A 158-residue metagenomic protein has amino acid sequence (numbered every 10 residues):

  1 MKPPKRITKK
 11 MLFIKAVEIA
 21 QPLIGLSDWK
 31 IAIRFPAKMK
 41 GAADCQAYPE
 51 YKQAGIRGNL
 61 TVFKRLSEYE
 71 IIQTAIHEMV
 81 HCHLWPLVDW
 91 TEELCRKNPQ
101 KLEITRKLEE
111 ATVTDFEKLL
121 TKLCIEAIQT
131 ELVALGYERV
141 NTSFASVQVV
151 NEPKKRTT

Functional and structural regions predicted by a protein language model:
M1-Y69, P86-T158: Metalloprotease/metallohydrolase-associated module, dominated by Zn2+-dependent proteases
Q73-P86: Active-site recognition of the HExxH zinc-binding catalytic motif
